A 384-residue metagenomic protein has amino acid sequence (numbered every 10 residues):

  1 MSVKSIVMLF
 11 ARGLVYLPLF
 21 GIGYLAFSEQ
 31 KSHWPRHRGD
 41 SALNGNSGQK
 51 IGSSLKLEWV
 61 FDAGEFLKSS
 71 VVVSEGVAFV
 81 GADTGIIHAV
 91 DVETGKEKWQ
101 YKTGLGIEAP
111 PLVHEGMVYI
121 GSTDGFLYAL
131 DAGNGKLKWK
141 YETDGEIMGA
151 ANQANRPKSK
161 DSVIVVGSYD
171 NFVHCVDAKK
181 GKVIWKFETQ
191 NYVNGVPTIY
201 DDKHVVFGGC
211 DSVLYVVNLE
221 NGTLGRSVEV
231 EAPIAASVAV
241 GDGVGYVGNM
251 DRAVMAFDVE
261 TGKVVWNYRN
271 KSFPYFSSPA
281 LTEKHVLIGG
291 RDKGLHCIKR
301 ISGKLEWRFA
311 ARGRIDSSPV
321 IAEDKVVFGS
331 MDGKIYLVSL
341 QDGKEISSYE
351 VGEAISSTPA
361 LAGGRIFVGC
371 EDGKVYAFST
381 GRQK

Functional and structural regions predicted by a protein language model:
S2-V15: Bacterial N-terminal signal peptides that target proteins for export
V7, G23, K299-S302: Residues marking helix boundaries in flexible regions
P18-S32: Bacterial Sec-dependent signal peptides at the C-terminal "C-region" and cleavage site
Q30-E58: Blade/loop signatures of beta-propeller domains
K31-G39, G64-I87, Y101-Y128, Y141 (+9 more regions): Repeat-blade elements of multi-bladed beta-propeller folds
L57-F61, K96-Y101, K136-Y141, K182-F187 (+4 more regions): A short beta-strand motif characteristic of beta-propeller blades
D91-T94, D131-N134, D177-K180, N218-G222 (+4 more regions): Short loop/turn segments that connect beta-strands within beta-propeller blades
V338-A360: Short cationic/low-complexity microdomains
